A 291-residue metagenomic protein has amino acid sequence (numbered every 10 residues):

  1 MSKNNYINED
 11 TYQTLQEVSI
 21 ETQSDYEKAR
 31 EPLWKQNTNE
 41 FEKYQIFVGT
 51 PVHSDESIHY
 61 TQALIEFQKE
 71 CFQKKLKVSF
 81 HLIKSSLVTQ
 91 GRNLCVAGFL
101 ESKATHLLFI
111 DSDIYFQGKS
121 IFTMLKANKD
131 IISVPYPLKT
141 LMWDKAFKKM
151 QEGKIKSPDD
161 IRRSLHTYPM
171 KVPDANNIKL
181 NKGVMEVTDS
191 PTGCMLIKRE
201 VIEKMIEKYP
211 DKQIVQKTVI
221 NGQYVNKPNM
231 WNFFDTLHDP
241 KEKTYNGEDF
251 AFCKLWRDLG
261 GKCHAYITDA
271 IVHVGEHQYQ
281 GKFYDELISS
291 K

Functional and structural regions predicted by a protein language model:
S2-P32, T38-K43, E207-K291: C-terminal catalytic/acceptor-binding lobe
S2-S85, Q90: N-proximal low-complexity "stem/linker" segments adjacent to membrane-targeting elements
K43, S102-T105, K129: Active-site acidic short loop of glycosyltransferases
K77, D130, K262: Residue-level detector of anion-binding/catalytic polar loops
L82-K84, P135, I267: Residue-level recognition of beta-strand->loop/alpha-helix junctions
N93-H106: Active-site nucleotide-sugar/metal-binding loop of Leloir-type enzymes
V96, Q117-D235: Conserved catalytic core of nucleotide-sugar-dependent glycosyltransferases
A104-Y115: Short beta-strand-to-loop acidic/aromatic patch adjacent to the donor-nucleotide binding site
